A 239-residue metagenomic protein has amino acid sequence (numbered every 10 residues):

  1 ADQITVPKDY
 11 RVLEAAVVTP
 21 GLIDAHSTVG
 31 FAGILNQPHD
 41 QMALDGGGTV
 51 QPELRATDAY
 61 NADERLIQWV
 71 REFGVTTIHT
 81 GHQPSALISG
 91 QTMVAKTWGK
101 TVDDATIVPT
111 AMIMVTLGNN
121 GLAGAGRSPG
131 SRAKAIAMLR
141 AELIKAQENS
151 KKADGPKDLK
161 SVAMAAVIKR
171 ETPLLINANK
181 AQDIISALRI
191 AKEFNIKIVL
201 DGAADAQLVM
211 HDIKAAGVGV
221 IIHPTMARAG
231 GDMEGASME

Functional and structural regions predicted by a protein language model:
A1-G21, N36: Histidine-rich, glycine-flanked metal-binding segment
I23-G30: Histidine-centered catalytic micro-motifs
A32-Q37, S89-Q91, M233: Short, solvent-exposed loop/turn and secondary-structure capping segments
G33-Y60, T101, I168, G217-I222: Active-site gating loops and adjacent loop-to-helix segments of metal-dependent hydrolytic enzymes
Y60-V199: Polyanionic/metal-chelating signatures
P156-K157, I176-K180, G202-A204, G231-E239: A general structural motif
A191-K197, K214-I221: Glycine-enriched alpha-helix->loop->beta-strand junction motifs that scaffold or abut catalytic
D205-A216, A236-S237: Active-site-adjacent beta->alpha loops and helix N-cap segments on the catalytic face of soluble alpha/beta enzymes
